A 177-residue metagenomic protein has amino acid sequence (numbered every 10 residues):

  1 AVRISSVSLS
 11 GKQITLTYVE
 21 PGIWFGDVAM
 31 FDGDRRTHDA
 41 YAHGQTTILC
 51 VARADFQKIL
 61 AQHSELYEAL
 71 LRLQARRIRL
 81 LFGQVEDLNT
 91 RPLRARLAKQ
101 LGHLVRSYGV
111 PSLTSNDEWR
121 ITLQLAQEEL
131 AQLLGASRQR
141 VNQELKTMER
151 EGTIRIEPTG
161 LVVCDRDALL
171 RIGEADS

Functional and structural regions predicted by a protein language model:
A1-S5, P21-I23: Glycine- and acidic-residue-biased ligand/ion/polar-headgroup-sensing regions
V2, F56-Q57, L169: A generic structural signal for short hydrophobic patches within well-formed alpha-helices
S5-L9, Y41-H43: A generic structural motif
S10-L16: Short Gly/aromatic-enriched secondary-structure transition segments
T17-R79: Cyclic-nucleotide recognition modules
H43, A61-G135: Polybasic "coupling" helices that flank or enter modular domains
L104-S177: Phosphate-/nucleic-acid-contacting segments
